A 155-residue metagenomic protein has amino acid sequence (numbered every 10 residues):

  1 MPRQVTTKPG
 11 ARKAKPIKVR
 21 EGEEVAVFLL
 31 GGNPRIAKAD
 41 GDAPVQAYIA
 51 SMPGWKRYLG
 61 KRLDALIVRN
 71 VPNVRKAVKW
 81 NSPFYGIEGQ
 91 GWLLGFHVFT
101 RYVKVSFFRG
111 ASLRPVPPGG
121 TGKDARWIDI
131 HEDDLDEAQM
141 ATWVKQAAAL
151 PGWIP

Functional and structural regions predicted by a protein language model:
P2-P155: Charge-dense, helix-prone N-terminal extensions
